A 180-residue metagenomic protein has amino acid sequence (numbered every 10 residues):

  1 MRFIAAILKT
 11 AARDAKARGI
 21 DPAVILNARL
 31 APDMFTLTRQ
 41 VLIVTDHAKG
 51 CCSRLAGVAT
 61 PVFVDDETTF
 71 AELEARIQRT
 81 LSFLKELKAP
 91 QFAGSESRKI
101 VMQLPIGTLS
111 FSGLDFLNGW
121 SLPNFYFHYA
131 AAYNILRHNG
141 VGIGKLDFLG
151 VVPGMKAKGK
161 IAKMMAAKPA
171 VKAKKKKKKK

Functional and structural regions predicted by a protein language model:
M1-G19, I25: N-terminal leader/capping segments at the start of a protein or of a new domain
I4-I7, A11, C51, I77-T80: Amphipathic alpha-helices that form helix-helix packing interfaces
D21-V44, V64-L73, P105-N124, V151-V152: Alpha-helical scaffold segments that form or flank carboxylate-/histidine-based iron centers
D33-T60, T80, K85-L87: Conserved alpha-helical segments that form or flank metal/cofactor-binding pockets of metalloenzymes
L55-V58, T80, K85-L109, G113 (+1 more regions): A structural boundary/capping signal
T68-L84: Mature, function-bearing regions of proteins
L114, N118-K158: C-terminal or internal capping secondary-structure element at the end of a domain, subdomain, or sheet
K158-K180: Polybasic, lysine-enriched low-complexity intrinsically disordered terminal tails
